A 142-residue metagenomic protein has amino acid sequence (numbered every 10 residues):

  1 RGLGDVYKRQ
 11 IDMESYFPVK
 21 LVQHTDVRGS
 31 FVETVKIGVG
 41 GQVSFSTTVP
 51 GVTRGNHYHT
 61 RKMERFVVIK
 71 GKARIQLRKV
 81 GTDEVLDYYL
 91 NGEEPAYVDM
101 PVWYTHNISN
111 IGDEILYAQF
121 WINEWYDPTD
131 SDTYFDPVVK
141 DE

Functional and structural regions predicted by a protein language model:
G2-Y7: Short, small-residue-biased leader/transition segments that mark boundaries at the very start of proteins
K8-Q10, E14-Y16: Flexible inter-domain linker/hinge segments
F17, H24-N56: A short glycine-rich, His/Asp/Glu-containing loop-to-beta-strand
F31, G55-H57, I75-L77, V98-M100 (+1 more regions): Short beta-strand His + acidic residue motifs that chelate non-heme Fe in jelly-roll/DSBH and cupin folds
V52-R65, G92-E94: A short beta-loop-beta micro-motif enriched in histidine and acidic residues
R61-V80: Glycine- and acidic-residue-biased ligand/ion/polar-headgroup-sensing regions
G81-E84, T105, S109-E142: Double-stranded beta-helix
G81-V102: Short acidic-glycine-tyrosine-enriched beta hairpin
